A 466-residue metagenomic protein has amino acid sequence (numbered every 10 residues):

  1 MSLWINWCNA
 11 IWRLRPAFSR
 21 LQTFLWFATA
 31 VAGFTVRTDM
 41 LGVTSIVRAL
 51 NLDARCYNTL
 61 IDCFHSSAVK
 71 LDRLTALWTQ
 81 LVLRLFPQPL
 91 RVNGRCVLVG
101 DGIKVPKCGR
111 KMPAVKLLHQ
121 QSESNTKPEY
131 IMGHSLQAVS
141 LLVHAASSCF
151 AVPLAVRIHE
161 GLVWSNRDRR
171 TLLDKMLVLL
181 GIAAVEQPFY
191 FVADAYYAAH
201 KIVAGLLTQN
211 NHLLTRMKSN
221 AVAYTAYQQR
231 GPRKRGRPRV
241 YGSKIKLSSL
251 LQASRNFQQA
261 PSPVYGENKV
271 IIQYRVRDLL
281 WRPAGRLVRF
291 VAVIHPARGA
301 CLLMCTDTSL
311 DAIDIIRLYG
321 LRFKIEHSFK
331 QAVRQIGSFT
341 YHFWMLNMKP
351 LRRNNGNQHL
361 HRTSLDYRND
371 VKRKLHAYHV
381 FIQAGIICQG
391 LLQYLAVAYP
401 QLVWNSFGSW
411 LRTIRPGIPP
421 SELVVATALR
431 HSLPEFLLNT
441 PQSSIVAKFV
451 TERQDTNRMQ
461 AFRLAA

Functional and structural regions predicted by a protein language model:
M1-F18, G94, K111, S148-A466: Single, function-defining residue in the core of a domain
M1-H65, K70-W78: Gly/serine-rich nucleotide phosphate-binding loop at the start of the catalytic core of nucleotide/ADP-ribose-handling
A17-S19, S45-R48, D53, D62 (+5 more regions): Phosphate-ester processing/binding pockets and catalytic centers
L25, T44, N58, G133 (+2 more regions): Non-catalytic, well-ordered alpha-helical scaffold segments
A28-R37, R48, A138, Y378-A396: Short, hydrophobic/amphipathic alpha-helical patches that form generic packing surfaces within helical domains
T35-D39, N51-A54, A68, K107 (+4 more regions): Short alpha-helix boundary/capping elements
G42, C56, W78, V82 (+5 more regions): Generic hydrophobic, aliphatic-rich segments that mediate packing or membrane embedding
S66-S148, V276: Active-site-proximal, Lys/Arg-enriched surface segment that forms a nucleic-acid-binding/basic interface patch
